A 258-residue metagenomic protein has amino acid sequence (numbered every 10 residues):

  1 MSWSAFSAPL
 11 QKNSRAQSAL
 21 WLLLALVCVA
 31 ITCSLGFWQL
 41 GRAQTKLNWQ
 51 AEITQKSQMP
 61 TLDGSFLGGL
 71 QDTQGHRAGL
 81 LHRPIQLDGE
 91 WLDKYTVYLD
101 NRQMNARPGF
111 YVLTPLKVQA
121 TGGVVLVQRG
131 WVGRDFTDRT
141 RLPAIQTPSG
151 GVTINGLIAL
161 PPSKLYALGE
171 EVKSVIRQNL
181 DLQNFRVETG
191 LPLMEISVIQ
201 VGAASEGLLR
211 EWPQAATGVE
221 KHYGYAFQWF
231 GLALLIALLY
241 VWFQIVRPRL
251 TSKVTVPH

Functional and structural regions predicted by a protein language model:
S2-H258: Surface-exposed, charge/polar-rich loops and edge strands
